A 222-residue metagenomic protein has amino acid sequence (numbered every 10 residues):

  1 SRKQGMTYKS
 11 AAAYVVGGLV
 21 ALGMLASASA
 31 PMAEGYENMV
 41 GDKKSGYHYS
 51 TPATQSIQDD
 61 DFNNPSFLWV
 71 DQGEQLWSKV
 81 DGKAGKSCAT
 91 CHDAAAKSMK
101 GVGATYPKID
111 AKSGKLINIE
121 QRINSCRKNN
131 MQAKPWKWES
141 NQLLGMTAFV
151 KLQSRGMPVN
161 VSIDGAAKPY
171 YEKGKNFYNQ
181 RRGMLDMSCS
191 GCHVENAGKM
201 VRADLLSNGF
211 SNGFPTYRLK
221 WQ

Functional and structural regions predicted by a protein language model:
G5-G18: Bacterial N-terminal signal peptides that target proteins for export
V16-S27: Bacterial N-terminal signal peptides
V20, K168-E172, L185-M187: Long, contiguous alpha-helical scaffold regions
S27-A33: Sec/Tat signal peptide C-region and signal peptidase I cleavage site
E34-P65, K79-T90, A94-G145, L152-G156 (+1 more regions): Electron-transfer interface patches adjacent to heme c in soluble/periplasmic c-type cytochromes and di-/multiheme
I57-Q75, M157-K175: Short, charged low-complexity linear segments at domain edges
M146-Q153, V161-G165: Hydrophobic, well-structured mid-protein blocks that either form specific transmembrane helices
